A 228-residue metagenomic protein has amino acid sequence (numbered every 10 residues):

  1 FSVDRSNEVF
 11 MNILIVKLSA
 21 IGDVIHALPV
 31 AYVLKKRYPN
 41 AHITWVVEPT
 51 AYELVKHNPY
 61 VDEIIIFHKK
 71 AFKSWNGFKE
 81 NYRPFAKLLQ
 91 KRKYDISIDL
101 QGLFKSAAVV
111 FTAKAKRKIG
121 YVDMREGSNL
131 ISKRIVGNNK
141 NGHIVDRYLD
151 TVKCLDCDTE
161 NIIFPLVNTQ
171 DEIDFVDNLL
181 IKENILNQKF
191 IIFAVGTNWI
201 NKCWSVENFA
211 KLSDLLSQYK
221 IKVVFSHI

Functional and structural regions predicted by a protein language model:
F1-I228: Catalytic machinery of carbohydrate-active enzymes, primarily nucleotide-sugar-dependent glycosyltransferases
